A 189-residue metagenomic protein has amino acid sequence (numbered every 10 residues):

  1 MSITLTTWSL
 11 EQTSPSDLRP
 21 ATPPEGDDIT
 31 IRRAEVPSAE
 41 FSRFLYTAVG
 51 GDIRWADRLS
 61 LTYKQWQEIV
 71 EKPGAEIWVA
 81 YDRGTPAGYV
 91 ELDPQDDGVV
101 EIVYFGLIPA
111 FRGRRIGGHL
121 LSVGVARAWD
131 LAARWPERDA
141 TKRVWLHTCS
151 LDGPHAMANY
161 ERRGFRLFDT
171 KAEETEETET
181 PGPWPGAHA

Functional and structural regions predicted by a protein language model:
M1-E35: Acyl-donor-binding surface of acyltransferase catalytic domains
L5-L10, R166-P183: Conserved catalytic-core motifs of GNAT/GCN5-like acyltransferases
T22-R58, G186: Short amphipathic alpha-helix that is part of the acyltransferase structural core
L61-K64, V70-I77, Y81-P109: A conserved beta-strand-loop-helix scaffold within acyl/acetyltransferase catalytic domains
E76, K142-V144, R166: Short acidic/polar active-site loop segments enriched in Thr and Asp
L107, G113-D130, M157-R162: Conserved acetyl-CoA-binding loop-helix of GNAT-fold acetyltransferases
R112, R138-A140, V144-M157, E173-E179 (+1 more regions): Conserved beta-strand-loop-alpha-helix junction that forms the acyl-donor binding cleft
W129-D139: Alpha-helix termini
